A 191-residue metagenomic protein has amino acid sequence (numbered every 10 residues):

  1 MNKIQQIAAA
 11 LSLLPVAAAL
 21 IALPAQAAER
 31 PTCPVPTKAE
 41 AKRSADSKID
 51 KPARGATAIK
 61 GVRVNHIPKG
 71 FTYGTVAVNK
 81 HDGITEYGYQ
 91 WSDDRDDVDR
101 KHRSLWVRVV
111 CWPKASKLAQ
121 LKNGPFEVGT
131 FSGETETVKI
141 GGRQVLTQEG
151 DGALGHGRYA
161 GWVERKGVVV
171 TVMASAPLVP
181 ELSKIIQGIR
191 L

Functional and structural regions predicted by a protein language model:
M1-E29: Secretory targeting and sorting signals
A25-A27, V145, I186: Long alpha-helical scaffolds
R30-G157: Short, solvent-exposed recognition patches
G161-V163: Feature captures outer-membrane beta-barrel proteins of Gram-negative bacteria and organelles
K166-L191: Surface-exposed amphipathic alpha-helical segments
